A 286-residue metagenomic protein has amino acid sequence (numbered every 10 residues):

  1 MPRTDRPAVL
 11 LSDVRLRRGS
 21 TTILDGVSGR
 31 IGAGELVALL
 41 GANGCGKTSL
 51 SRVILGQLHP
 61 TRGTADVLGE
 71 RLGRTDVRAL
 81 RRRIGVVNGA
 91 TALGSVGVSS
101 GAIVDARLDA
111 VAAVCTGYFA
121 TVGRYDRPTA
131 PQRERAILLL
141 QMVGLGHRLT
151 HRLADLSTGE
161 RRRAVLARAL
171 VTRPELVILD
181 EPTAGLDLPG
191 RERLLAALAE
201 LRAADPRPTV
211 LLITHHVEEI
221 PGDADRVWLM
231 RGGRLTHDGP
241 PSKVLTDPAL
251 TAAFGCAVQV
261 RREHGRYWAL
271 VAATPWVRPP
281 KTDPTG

Functional and structural regions predicted by a protein language model:
L55: Helix-to-loop junction immediately C-terminal to a conserved catalytic motif
G63-R71, L80: Conserved ABC transporter NBD signature motif
C115, A130-R148: Conserved ABC ATPase "signature" region
R152-L156: Conserved ABC ATPase signature
R173: Conserved catalytic motifs of ABC-family nucleotide-binding domains
V177-E181: Catalytic Walker B motif of ABC-type/P-loop ATPase nucleotide-binding domains
T251-G286: ABC ATPase nucleotide-binding domains
